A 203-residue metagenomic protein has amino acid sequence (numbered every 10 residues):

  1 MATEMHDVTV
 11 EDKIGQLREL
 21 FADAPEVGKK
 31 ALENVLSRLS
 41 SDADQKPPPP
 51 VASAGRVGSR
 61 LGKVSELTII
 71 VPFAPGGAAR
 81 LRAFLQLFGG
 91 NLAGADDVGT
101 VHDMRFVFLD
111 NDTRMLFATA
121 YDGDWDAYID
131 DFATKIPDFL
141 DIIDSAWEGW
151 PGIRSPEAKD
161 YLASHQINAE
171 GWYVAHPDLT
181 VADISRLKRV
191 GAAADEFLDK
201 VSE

Functional and structural regions predicted by a protein language model:
A2-R114, G123, A127, S155-E203: Short S/T/G/P-rich N-terminal loop/turn motif that feeds into the first structured element of a domain
R105-E148: Active-site/pore-lining binding-face segments in mid-to-C-terminal subdomains
